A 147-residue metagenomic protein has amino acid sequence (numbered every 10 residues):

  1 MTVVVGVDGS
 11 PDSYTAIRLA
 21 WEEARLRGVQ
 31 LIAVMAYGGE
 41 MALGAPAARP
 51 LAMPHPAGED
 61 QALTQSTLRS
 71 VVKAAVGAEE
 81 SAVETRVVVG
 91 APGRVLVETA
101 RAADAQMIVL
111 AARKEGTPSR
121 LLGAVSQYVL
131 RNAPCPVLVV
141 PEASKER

Functional and structural regions predicted by a protein language model:
M1-P54: Small/aliphatic-rich secondary-structure junction motif
D12, K73-I108, S144-R147: Structural beta-alpha unit
I32-V34, E84-V88, L138: General small-molecule cofactor/ligand-binding pocket signal
M35, A111-R113, P141-E142: Short secondary-structure boundary segments
A48-A52, A102-D104, S126-Y128: Short, hinge-like loop/turn segments at secondary-structure boundaries
L51-T67: A short acidic, glycine-rich active-site loop that binds or catalyzes chemistry on phosphate/adenosine moieties
M107-Y128, E146-R147: Glycine-rich, Arg-bearing micro-motifs that act as flexible, cationic patches
